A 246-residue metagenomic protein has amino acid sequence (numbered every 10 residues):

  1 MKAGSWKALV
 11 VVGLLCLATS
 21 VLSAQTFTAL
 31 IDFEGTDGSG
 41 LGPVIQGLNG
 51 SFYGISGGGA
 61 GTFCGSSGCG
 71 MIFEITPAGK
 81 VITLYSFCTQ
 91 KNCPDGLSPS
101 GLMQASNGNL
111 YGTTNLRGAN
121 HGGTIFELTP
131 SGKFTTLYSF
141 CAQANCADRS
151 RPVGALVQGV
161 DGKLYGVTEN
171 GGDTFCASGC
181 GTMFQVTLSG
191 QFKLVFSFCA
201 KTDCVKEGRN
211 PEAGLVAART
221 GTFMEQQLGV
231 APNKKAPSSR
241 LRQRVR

Functional and structural regions predicted by a protein language model:
M1-R246: Extracellular beta-propeller repeat domains
